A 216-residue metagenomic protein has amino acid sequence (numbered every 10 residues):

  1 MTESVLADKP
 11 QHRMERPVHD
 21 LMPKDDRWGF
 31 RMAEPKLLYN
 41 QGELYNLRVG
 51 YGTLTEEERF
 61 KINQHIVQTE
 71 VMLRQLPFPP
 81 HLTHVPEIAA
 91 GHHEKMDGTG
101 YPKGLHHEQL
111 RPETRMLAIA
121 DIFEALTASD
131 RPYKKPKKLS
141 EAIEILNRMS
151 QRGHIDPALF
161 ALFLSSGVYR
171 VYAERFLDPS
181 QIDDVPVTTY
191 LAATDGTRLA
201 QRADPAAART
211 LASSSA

Functional and structural regions predicted by a protein language model:
M1-A216: Histidine- and acidic-residue-rich, metal-dependent catalytic cores
